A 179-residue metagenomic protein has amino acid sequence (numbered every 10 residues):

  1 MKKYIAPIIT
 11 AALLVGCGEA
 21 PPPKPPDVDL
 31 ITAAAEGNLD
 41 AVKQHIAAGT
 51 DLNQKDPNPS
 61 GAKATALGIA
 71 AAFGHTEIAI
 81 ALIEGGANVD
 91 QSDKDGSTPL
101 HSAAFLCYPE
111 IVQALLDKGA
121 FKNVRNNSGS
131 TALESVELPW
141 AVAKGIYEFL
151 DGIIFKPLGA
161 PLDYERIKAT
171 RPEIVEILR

Functional and structural regions predicted by a protein language model:
V15-G16: C-terminal motif of bacterial Sec signal peptides marking the signal peptidase cleavage site
A41, E77-I78, E110-I111, T170-I174: Conserved ankyrin/ankyrin-like repeat signature
K55-P59, S92, R125: Ankyrin-repeat boundary/linker signal
